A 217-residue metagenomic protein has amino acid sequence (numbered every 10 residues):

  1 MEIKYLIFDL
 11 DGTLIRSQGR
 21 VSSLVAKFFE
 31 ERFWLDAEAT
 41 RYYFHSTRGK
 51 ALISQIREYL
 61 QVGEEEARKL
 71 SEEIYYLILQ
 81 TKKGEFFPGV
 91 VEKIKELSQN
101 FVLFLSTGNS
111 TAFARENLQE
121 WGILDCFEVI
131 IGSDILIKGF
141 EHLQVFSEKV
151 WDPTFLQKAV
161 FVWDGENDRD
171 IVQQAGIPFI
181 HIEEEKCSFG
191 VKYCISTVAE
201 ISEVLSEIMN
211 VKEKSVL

Functional and structural regions predicted by a protein language model:
M1-I3, R115-L217: Asp-based, Mg2+/Mn2+-dependent phosphohydrolase catalytic module
I3-P88: N-terminal helical cap/lid subdomain that shapes the substrate entry/recognition surface in HAD-like hydrolases
T13, R20, T111, N167 (+1 more regions): Conserved Rossmann-like nucleotide-cofactor binding loop
R32, L97-F101, A175: Helix C-cap/helix->beta junction micro-motif
Y76, E92-K95, Q99, E148 (+2 more regions): Surface-exposed alpha-helical segments enriched in charged/polar residues
L79-L105, R115, F140-Q144: Short, acidic loop-to-helix structural element flanking the phosphoryl-transfer center in phosphate-processing enzymes
T107-N109: Conserved phosphate-coupling serine/threonine residues in phosphotransfer and NTP-handling enzymes
